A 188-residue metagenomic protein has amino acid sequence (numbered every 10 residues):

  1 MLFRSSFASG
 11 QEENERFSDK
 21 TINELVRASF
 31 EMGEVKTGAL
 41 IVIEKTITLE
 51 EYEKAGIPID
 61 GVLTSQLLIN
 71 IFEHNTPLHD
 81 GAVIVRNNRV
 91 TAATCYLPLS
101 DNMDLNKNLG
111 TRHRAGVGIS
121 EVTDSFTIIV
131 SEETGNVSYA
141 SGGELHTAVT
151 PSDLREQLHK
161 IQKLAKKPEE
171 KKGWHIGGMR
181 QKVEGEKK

Functional and structural regions predicted by a protein language model:
F3-K188: Divalent-cation
